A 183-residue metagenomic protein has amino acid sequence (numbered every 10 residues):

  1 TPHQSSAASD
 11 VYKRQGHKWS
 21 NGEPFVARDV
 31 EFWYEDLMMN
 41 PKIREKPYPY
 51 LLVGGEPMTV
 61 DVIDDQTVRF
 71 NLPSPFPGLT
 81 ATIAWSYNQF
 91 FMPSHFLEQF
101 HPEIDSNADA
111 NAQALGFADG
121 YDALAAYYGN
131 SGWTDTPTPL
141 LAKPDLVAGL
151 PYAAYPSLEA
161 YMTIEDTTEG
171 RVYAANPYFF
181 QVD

Functional and structural regions predicted by a protein language model:
T1-A8, Y12: Single conserved hydrophobic/aromatic residue that forms the stacking wall/gate of nucleotide- or nucleobase-binding
K13-G16, E31, A148-Y152, Y178-D183: Ligand-site clamp/hinge motif
K13-Q15, Q66-P75, Y173-P177: Short, hydrophobic/aromatic-enriched beta-strand segments in well-ordered soluble domains
Q15, E35-K42, P75-P77: Sec-exported extracytoplasmic/periplasmic mature domains
R28-E35, G149, R171: Solvent-exposed, polar/charged alpha-helical surfaces in well-ordered, non-transmembrane soluble domains, broadly
P49-P139: Surface-exposed binding/hinge segments that line and control ligand-binding clefts or catalytic entry sites
A154-F180: Bilobed "Venus flytrap"/periplasmic-binding protein-like clamshell domains and structurally analogous long
